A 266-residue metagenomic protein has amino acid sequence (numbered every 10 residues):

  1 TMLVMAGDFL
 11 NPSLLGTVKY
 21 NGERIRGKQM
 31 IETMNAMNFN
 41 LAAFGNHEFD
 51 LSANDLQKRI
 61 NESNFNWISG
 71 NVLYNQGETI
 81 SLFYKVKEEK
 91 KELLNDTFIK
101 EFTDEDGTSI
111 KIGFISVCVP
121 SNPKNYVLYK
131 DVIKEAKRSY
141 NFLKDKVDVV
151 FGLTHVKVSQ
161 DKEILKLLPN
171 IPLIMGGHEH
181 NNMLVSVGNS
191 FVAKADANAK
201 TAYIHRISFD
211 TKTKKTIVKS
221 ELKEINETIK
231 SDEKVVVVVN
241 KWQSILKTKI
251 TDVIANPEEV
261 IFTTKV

Functional and structural regions predicted by a protein language model:
T1, D145, K230-V266: Non-catalytic terminal accessory segments
T1-K230: Acidic, metal/ion-coordinating pockets
